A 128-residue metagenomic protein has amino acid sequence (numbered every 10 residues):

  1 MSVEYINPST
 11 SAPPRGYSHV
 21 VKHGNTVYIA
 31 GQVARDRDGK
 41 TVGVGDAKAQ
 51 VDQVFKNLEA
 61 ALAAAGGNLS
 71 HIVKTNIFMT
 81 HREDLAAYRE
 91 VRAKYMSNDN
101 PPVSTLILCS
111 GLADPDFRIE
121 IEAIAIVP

Functional and structural regions predicted by a protein language model:
M1-K56, A60-V73, M79-P128: N-terminal presequence-like segments and the immediate start of the first folded domain
